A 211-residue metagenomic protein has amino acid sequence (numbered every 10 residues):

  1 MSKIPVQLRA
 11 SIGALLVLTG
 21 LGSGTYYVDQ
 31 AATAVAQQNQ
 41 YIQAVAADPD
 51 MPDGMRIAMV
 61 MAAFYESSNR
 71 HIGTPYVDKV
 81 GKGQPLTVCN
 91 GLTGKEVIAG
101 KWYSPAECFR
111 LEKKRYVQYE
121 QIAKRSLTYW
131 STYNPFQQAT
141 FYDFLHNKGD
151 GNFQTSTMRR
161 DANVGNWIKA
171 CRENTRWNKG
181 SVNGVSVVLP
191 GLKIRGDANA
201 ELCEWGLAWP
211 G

Functional and structural regions predicted by a protein language model:
S2-L15, G20-D48, I57, S68-R70 (+4 more regions): Long, amphipathic alpha-helical surface segments
G54-N69, Q138-L145: Short, functionally critical alpha-helical segments immediately adjacent to catalytic or ligand/cofactor-binding
I57, G83-P85, F136: Extracytoplasmic
A62, V88, F141-Y142, A170 (+1 more regions): Residue-level detector of buried hydrophobic side-chain packing in well-ordered secondary-structure elements
R70-D78: N-terminal BTB/POZ boundary and linker segment
V77-K101: Substrate-binding/active-site groove segments that recognize and process beta-1,4-linked N-acetyl-hexosamine
G100-S156: Mid-length scaffold segments of soluble, non-membrane domains
